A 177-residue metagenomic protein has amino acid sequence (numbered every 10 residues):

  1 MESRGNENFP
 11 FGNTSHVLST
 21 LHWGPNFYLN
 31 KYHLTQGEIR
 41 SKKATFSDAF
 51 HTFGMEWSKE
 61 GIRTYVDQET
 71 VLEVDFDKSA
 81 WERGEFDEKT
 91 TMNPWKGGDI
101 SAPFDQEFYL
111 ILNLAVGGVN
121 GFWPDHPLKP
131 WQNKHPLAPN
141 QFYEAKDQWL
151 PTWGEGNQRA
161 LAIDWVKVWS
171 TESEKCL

Functional and structural regions predicted by a protein language model:
M1-L177: GH16 jelly-roll
